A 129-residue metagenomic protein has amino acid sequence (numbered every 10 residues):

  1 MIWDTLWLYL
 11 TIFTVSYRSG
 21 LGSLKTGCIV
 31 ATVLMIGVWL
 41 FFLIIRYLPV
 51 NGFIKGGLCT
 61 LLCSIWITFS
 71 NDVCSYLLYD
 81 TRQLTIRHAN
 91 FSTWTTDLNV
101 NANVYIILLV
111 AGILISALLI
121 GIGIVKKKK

Functional and structural regions predicted by a protein language model:
M1, I12-A31, L48-F53, L78-Y79 (+1 more regions): Membrane-helix interface and helix-disruption motif detector
M1-D4, L8-T14, M35-I36, L40 (+1 more regions): Hydrophobic alpha-helical transmembrane segments of integral membrane proteins, especially helix-bundle TMs
I2-L6, I54-W66: Central hydrophobic cores of alpha-helical transmembrane segments in multi-pass integral membrane proteins
T32, F91, A102-S116: Small-residue-rich transmembrane alpha-helices that serve as helix-helix interface/gating elements in multipass
V33-K55, I67-C74, A117-G121: Alpha-helical transmembrane segments in multipass membrane proteins, preferentially the mid-helix core
G52, G56-L61, I107-A111, L119: Eukaryotic extended alpha-helical scaffolding/oligomerization regions that serve as protein-protein assembly interfaces
C74-D97: Membrane-interfacial helical/loop segments at transmembrane boundaries in membrane proteins
I120-K129: Membrane-interface capping segments at transmembrane-helix boundaries
